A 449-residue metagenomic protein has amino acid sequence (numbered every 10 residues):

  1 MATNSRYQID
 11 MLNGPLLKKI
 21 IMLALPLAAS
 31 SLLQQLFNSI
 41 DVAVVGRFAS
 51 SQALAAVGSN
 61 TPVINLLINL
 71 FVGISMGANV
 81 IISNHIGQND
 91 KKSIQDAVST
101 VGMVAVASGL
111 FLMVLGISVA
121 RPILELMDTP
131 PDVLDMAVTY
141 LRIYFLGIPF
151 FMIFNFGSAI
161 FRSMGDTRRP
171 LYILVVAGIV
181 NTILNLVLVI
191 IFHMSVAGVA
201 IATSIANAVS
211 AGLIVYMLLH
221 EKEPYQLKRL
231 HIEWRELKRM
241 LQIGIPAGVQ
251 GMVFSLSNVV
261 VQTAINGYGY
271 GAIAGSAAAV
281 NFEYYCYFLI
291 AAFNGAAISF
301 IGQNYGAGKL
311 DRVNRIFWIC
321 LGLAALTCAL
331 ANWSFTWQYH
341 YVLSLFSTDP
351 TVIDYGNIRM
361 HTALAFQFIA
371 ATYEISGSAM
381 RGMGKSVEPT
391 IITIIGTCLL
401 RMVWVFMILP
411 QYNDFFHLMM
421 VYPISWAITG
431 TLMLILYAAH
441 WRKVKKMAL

Functional and structural regions predicted by a protein language model:
M1-A24, I82-G147, V180, I191-I245 (+2 more regions): Short alpha-helical transmembrane segments in multi-pass integral membrane proteins
M11-F48, P62-G77, I81, V106-M113 (+6 more regions): N-terminal transmembrane alpha-helices
M22-D41, I143, A177, A206-S210 (+3 more regions): Transmembrane helical elements of multi-pass membrane transporters/channels
L36-A55, L124-P131, V187-M194, M252-A279 (+4 more regions): Helix-terminus/linker motif at the lipid-water interface of multi-pass membrane proteins
S39-V42, V114, F156-I160, T182-V187 (+6 more regions): Alpha-helical transmembrane segments of multipass membrane proteins
A49-P62, A137, L141, A200 (+3 more regions): Small-residue hotspots at the loop-to-helix junctions and early N-terminal turns of transmembrane alpha-helices
L54-V114, F151-P170, G275-W333, W337-Y339 (+1 more regions): Small-residue-rich hydrophobic transmembrane alpha-helices
S75, Y144-R162, P170-N181, V199-I214 (+4 more regions): Short runs within selected transmembrane alpha-helices of multi-pass transporters and secretion channels
